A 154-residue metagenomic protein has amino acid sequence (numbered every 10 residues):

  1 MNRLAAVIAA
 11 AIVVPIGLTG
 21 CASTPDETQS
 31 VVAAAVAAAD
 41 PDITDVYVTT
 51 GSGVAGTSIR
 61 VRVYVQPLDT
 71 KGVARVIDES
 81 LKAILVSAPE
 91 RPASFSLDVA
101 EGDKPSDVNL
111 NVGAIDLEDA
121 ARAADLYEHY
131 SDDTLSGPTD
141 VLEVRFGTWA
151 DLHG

Functional and structural regions predicted by a protein language model:
M1-I8: Bacterial N-terminal signal peptides that target proteins for export
G17-G20: C-terminal motif of bacterial Sec signal peptides marking the signal peptidase cleavage site
A22-P25: Bacterial signal peptide processing site
Q29-P41: Short amphipathic alpha-helix segments
V32-A33, T70-P92: Short, non-transmembrane amphipathic alpha-helical segments
A38-Q66: Short edge beta-strands and adjacent turn/loop segments
G51-S58, F95-P105: Acidic helix-start/capping segments at beta-turn-to-alpha-helix junctions
L97-G154: Polar/charged, Gly/Pro-rich intrinsically disordered segments
